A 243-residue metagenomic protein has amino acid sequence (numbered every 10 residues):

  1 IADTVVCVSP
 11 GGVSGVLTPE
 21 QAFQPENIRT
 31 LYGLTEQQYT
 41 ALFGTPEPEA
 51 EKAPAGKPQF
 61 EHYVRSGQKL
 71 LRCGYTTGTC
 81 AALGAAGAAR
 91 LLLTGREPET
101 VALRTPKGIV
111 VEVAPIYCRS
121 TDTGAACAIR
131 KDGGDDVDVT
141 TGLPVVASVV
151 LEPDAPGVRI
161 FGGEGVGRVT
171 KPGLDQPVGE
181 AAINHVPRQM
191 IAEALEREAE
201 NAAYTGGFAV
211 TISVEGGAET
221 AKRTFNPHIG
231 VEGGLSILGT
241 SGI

Functional and structural regions predicted by a protein language model:
I1: Conserved H-loop
T4-Y39, G84: Conserved beta-strand-loop-alpha-helix hinge in the C-terminal portion of ABC ATPase nucleotide-binding domains
G12, E215, G242: Short, glycine/serine-rich, charged loops/turns that create anion-binding and catalytic segments at active sites
Y39-F43, P48-A50: Non-catalytic connector elements of ABC transporters
E51-G230: Generic N-terminal targeting/processing segments that precede catalytic cores or assembly contacts
G230-E232, S236-I243: Phosphate/pyrophosphate-binding betaalpha-module
